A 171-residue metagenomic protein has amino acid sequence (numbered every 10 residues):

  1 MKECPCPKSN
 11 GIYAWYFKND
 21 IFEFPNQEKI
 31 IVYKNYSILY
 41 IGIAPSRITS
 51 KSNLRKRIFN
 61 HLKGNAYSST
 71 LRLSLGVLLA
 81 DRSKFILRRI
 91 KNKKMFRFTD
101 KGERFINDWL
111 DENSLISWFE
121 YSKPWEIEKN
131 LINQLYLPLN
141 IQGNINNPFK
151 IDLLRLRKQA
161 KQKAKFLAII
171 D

Functional and structural regions predicted by a protein language model:
M1-F105, W109-D171: GIY-YIG nuclease catalytic motif and its immediate N-terminal context
